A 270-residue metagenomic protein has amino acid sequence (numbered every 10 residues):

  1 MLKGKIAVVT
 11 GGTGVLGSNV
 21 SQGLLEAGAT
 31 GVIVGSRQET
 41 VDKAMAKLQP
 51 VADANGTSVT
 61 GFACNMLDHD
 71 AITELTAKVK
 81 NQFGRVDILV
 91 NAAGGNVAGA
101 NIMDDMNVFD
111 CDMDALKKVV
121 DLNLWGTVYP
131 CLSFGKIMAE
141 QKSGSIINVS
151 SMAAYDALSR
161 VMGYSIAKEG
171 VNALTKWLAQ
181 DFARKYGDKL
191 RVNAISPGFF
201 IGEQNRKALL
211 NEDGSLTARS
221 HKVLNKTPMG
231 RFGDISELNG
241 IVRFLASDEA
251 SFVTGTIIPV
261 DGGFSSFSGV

Functional and structural regions predicted by a protein language model:
T13-G14: Conserved glycine-rich cofactor-binding loop
A29-A44: Conserved glycine-rich Rossmann-like NAD(P)H-binding loop of the short-chain dehydrogenase/reductase
T73, N96-K117, E140, R160-G163: Conserved mid-core segment of classical short-chain dehydrogenase/reductases
G95, F109-V128, S143, I147 (+2 more regions): Catalytic Tyr-X3-Lys loop
C131, A167-G170, T175: Active-site helix of classical SDR
S151: Residue(s) in the substrate-gating loop at a strand-loop-helix junction that position the organic substrate next
D156, R243, T254-V270: Short C-terminal tail/terminal secondary-structure segment of NAD(P)H-dependent dehydrogenase/reductase domains
Y186, R191, V253-G255: Short, small/polar-rich loop/turn modules that mediate ligand/substrate recognition or access, typified
